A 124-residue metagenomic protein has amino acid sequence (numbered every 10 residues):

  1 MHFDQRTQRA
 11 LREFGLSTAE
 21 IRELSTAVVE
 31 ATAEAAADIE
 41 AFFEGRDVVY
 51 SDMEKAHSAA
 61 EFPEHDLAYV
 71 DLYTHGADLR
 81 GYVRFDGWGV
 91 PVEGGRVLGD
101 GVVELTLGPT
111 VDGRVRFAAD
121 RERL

Functional and structural regions predicted by a protein language model:
M1-L124: Acidic, polar-rich N-terminal leader regions of halophilic archaeal proteins
